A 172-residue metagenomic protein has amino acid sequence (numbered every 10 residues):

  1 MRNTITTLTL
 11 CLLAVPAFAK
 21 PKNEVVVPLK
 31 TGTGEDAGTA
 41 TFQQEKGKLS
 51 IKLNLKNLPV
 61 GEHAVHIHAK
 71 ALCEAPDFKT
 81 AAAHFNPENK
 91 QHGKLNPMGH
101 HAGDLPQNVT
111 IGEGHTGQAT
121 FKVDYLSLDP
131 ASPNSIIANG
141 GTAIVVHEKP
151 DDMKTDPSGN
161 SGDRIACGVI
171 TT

Functional and structural regions predicted by a protein language model:
M1-T4: Positively charged n-region of N-terminal signal peptides that target proteins for export
C11-F18: Hydrophobic h-region of N-terminal signal peptides that target proteins for export in Gram-negative bacteria
F18-E62, I67-T172: N-terminal leader/targeting pre-sequences
